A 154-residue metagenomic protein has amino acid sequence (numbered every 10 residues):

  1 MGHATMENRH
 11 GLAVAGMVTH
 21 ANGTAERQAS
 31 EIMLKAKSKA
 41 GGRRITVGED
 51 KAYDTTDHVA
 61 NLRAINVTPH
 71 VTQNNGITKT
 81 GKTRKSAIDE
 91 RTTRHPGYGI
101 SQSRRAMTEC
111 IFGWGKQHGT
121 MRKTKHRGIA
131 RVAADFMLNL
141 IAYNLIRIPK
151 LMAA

Functional and structural regions predicted by a protein language model:
M1-N61, T72, L138, Y143 (+1 more regions): Polybasic low-complexity intrinsically disordered regions
A40-G42, T83-K85, M107, P149-K150: Low-complexity, flexible helical/coil segments
K51-A134: Helix-centered, glycine/charged polyanion-binding patches within enzymatic domains that contact phosphate-containing
R122, A130-A154: In a subset of proteins, long, contiguous C-terminal domains/tails are tracked
